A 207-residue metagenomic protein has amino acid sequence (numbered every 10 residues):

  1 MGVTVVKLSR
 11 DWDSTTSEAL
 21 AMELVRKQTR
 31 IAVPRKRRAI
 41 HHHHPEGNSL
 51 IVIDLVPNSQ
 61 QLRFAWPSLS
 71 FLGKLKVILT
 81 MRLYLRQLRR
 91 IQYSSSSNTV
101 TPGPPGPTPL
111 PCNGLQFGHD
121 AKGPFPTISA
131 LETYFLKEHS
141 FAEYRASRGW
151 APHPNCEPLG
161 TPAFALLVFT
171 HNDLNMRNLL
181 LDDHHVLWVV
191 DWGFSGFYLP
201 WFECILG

Functional and structural regions predicted by a protein language model:
M1-A121: ATP-binding pocket architecture of kinase catalytic cores
D13, Q60, L179, F197-L199: Conserved protein kinase catalytic core
E18, D173, D191: Acidic active-site catalytic centers that drive phospho-/nucleotidyl reactions and related ester hydrolyses
P57, M176, F194-S195: Short, glycine/acidic-enriched loop or turn micro-motifs at the edges of active sites
Y84-L159, V168, G207: Active-site catalytic-loop/activation-segment of kinase and kinase-like phosphoryl-transfer enzymes
G160-A163, N172: A recurrent flexible, glycine/aromatic-enriched loop bordering the glycosyltransferase active site that acts as
F164, V168-F169, D182-G207: Active-site Asp-x-Gly
D173, R177-L179: Catalytic-loop signature of eukaryotic-like protein kinases
